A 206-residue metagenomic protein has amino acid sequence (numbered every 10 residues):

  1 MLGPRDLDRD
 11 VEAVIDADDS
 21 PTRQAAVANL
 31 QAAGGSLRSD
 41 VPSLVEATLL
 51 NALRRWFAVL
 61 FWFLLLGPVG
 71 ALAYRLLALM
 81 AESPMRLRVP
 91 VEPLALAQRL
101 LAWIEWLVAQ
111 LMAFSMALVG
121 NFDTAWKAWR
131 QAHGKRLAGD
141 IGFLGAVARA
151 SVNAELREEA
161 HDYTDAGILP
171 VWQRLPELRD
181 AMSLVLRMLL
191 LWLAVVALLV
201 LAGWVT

Functional and structural regions predicted by a protein language model:
M1-T206: Hydrophobic N-terminal alpha-helices or hydrophobic patches in metabolic proteins across all domains of life
